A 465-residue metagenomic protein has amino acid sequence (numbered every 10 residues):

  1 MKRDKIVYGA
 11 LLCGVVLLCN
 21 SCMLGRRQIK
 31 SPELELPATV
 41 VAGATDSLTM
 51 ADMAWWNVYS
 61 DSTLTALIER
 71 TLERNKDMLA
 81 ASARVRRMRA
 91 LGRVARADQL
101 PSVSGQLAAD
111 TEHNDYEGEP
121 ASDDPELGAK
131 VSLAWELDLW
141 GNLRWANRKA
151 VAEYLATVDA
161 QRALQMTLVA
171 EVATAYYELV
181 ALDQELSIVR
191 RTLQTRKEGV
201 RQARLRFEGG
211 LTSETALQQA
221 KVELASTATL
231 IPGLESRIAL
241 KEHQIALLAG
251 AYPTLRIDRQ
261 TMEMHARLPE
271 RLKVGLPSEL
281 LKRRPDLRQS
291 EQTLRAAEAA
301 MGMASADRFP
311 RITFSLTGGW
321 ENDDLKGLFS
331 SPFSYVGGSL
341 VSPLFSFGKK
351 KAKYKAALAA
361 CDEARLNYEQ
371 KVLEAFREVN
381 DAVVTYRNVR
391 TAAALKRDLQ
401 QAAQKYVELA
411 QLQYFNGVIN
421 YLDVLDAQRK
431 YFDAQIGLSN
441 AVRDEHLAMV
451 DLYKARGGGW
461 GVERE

Functional and structural regions predicted by a protein language model:
M1-V15, C19-E73, E235-K282, K454-E465: Terminal intrinsically disordered/low-complexity segments used for targeting and assembly
L24, A54, S60-T63, L67-R70 (+7 more regions): Small/polar-residue-enriched beta-strand and adjacent coil segments characteristic of outer-membrane beta-barrel
I68, R204, P277, Q411-L412: Amphipathic alpha-helical segments within well-ordered protein domains
R74-N75, G209, N416: Charged, alpha-helical scaffolding/interaction elements associated with membrane systems
A80-A95, L164, A170-R191, E198 (+7 more regions): Amphipathic alpha-helical coiled-coil segments
L143, A152, D159-L276, T385 (+1 more regions): Periplasmic alpha-helical coiled-coil/stalk elements that build and connect Gram-negative outer-membrane
Q219, K282, D426: Phosphate-coordinating loops and pocket residues in cytosolic domains that bind phosphorylated ligands
